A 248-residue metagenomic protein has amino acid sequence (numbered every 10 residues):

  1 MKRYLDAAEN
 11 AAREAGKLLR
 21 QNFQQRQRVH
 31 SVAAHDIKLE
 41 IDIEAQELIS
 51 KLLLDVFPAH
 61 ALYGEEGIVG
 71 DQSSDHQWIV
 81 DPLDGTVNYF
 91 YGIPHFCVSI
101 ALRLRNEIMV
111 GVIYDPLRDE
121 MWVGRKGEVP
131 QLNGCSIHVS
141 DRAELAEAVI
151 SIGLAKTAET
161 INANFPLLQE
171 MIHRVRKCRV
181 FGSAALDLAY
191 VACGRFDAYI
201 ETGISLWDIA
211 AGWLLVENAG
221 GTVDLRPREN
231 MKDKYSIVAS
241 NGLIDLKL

Functional and structural regions predicted by a protein language model:
M1-L83: N-terminal subdomain of lithium-sensitive/metallo-dependent phosphomonoesterases centered on the IMPase/IPPase/PAP
M1-N10, G16-K17, P166-H173, L186-L248: Oxyanion/phosphate-interacting regions
Y4, K51, D55, Y63 (+3 more regions): Active-site-adjacent structural elements in enzyme catalytic cores
R28, A61, R176-K177, T222: Conserved beta-strand segments of alpha/beta enzyme cores
V32, E65, F181-S183, R226: Conserved beta-strand termini and adjacent loop/short-helix elements that scaffold enzyme active sites in alpha/beta
I43, E66, P82-G85, Y89 (+4 more regions): Generic detector of well-ordered alpha-helical packing
A61, V110, V149, D197-A198: Short, Asp-centered acidic motifs that coordinate Mg2+ and/or phosphate in catalytic or ligand-binding sites
A101-L188, K234-L248: Acidic beta-strand-loop-alpha-helix segment within the catalytic core of divalent metal-dependent phosphate-processing
